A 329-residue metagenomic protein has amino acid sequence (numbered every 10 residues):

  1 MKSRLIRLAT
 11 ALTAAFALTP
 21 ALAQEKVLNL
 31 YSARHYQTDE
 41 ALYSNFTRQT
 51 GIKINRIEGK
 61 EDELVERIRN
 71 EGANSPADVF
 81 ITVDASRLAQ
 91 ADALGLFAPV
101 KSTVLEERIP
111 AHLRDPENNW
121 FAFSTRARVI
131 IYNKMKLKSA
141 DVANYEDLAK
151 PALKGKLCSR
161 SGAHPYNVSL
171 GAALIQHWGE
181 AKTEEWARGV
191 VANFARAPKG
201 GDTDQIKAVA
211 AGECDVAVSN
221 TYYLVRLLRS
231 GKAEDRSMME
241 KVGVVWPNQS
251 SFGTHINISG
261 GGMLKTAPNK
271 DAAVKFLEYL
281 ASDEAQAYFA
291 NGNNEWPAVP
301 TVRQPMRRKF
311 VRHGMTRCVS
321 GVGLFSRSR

Functional and structural regions predicted by a protein language model:
T19-A23: Sec/Tat signal peptide C-region and signal peptidase I cleavage site
Q24-A89: Early extracytoplasmic/lumenal segment of secretory-pathway proteins
Y31-R34, P116-E117, Y132-K134, A140 (+3 more regions): Short beta-strand->loop
S75-F80, A98-Y132, E146, K156-S159: A structural signal for short loop-to-beta-strand junctions that line the ligand-binding cleft of periplasmic/secreted
L88-L96, D115-A143, G171-A172, I256-G262: Periplasmic solute-binding protein
A98-E106, W120-F121, E146-A149, A233-H255 (+2 more regions): Short beta-strand->loop
Y166-N167, A173-P247: Ligand-binding pocket segment of bilobal, Venus flytrap-like solute-binding proteins
S259-C318: Mature extracytoplasmic/periplasmic domains
